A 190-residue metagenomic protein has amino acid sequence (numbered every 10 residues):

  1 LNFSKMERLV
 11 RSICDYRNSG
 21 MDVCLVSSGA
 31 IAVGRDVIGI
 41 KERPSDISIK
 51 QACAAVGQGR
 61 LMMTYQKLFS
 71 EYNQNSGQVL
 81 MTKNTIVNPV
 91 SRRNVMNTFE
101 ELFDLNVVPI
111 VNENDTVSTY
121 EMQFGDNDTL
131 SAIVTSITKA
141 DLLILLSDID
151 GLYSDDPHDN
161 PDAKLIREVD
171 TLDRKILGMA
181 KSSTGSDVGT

Functional and structural regions predicted by a protein language model:
L1-T190: Nucleotide/pyrophosphate-binding catalytic subdomain
